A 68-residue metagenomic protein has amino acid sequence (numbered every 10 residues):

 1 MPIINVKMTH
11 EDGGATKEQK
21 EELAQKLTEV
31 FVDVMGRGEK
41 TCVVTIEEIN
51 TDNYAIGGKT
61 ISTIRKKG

Functional and structural regions predicted by a protein language model:
M1-G68: A domain-level signal for the structural core that forms small-molecule/cofactor-binding pockets and catalytic centers
